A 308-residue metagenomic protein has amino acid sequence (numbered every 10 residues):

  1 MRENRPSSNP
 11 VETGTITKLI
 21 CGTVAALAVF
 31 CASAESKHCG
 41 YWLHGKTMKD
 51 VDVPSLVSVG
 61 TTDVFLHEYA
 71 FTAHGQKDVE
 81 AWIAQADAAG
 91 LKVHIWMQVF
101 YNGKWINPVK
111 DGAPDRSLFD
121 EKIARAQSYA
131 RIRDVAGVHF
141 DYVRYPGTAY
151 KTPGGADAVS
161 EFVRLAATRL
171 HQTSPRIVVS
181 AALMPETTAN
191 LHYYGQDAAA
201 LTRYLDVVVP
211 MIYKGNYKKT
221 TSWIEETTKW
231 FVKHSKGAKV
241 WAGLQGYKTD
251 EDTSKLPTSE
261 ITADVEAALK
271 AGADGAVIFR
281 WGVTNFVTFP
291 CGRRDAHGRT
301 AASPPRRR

Functional and structural regions predicted by a protein language model:
A34-L56, L183, Y247: Boundary/entry segment of secreted carbohydrate-active catalytic domains
W42-H44, H94-M97, V159-Y194, A238-K248: Aromatic-lined carbohydrate-recognition surfaces of secreted/lumenal glycan-active proteins
L43-S58, D115-R131, A189-L201, K255-A267: Short, acidic/polar
M48-T72, R133-G137, A271-G275: Catalytic domains of carbohydrate-active enzymes, especially glycoside hydrolases
V79-A84, K92-R133: Active-site-adjacent "subsite" loops/lids of carbohydrate-active enzymes
K122-G154: Active-site groove signature of glycoside hydrolases
D141, Y194-S222, W281: Aromatic- and acid-rich polysaccharide-binding/catalytic face of secreted or lumenal carbohydrate-active enzymes
I212-Y217, W241-G298: Substrate-binding cleft of secreted/luminal carbohydrate-active enzymes
